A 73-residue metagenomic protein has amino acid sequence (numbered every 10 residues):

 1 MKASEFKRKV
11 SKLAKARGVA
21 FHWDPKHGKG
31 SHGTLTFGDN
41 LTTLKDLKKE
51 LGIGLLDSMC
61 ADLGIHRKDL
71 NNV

Functional and structural regions predicted by a protein language model:
M1-K29, T34-V73: Basic nucleic-acid-binding interfaces
